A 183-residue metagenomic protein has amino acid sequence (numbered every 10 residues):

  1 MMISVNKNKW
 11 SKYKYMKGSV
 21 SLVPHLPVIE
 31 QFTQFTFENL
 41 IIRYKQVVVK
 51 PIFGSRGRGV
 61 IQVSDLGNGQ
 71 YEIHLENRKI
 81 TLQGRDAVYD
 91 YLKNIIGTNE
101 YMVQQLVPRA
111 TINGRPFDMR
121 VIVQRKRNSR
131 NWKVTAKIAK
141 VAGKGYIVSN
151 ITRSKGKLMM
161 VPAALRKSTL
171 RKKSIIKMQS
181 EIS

Functional and structural regions predicted by a protein language model:
M1-G59: A conserved helix-loop-beta module that forms one wall/lid of the active-site cleft in ATP-utilizing catalytic domains
M1-V20, T135, G156-K173: Short glycine- and acidic-rich boundary segments immediately preceding or forming the N-terminal edge of structured
F37, Y91, Q104-I112, I122: Catalytic micro-motifs at enzyme active sites that drive phosphoryl/nucleotidyl and oxygen chemistry
L40, N94-I96, I112-G114: Solvent-exposed alpha-helices and their adjacent loops that cap or buttress functional pockets in soluble metabolic
K45-S64, Q70-H74, T98-T111: ATP-grasp fold ATP-binding core
R58-I61, N113-M159, E181-S183: Phosphate-binding core of ATP-grasp and ATP-grasp-like enzymes
E76-E100: Short N-terminal edge-element motif at the start of the domain
I95-E100, Q105-V107, G143-S183: A long amphipathic alpha-helix within ATP-dependent nucleotide-binding catalytic cores
